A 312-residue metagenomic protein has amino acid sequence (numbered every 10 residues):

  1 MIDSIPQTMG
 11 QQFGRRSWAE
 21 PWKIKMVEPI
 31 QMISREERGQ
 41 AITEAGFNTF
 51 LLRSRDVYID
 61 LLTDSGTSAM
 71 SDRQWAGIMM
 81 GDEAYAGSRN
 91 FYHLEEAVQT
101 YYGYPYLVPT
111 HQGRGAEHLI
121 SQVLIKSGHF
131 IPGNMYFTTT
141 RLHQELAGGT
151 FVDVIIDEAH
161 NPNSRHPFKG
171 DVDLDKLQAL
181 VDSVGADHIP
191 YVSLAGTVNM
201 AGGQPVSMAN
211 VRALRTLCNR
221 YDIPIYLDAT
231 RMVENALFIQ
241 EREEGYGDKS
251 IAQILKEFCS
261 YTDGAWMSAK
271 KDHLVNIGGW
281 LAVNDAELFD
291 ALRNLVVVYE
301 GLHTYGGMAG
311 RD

Functional and structural regions predicted by a protein language model:
I2-S54, I59-A69, Q74, E83-L107 (+1 more regions): Conserved PLP-enzyme active-site core in the AAT-like
M80: Short glycine/proline- and acidic residue-enriched helix-loop micro-motifs that form flexible lids or anion-recognition
